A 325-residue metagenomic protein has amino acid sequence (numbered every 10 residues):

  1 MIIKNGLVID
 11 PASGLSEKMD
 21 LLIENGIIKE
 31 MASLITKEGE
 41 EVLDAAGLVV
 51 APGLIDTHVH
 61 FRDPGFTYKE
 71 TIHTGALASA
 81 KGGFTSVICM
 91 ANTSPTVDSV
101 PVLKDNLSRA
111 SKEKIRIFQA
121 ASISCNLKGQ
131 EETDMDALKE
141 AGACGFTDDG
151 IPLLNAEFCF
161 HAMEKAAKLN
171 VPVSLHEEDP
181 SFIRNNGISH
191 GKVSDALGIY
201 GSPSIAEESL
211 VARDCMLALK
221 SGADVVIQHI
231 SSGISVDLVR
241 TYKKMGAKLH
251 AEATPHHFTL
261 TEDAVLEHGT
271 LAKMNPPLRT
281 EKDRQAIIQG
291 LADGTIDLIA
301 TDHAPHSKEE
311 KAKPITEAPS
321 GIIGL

Functional and structural regions predicted by a protein language model:
M1-P52: Histidine-rich, glycine-flanked metal-binding segment
G6, L21, G26, G47 (+9 more regions): Divalent metal-coordination and catalytic microenvironments
A46-A110: Metal-associated gating/positioning segment near the N- to mid-region
D56-V59, F84-C89, R116-F118, H190-I199: Gly-rich Lys/Arg/Thr-decorated short loops/hinges at beta-loop-alpha junctions or inter-strand turns that position
H60-K69, I88-V100, A121-E132, T147-F158 (+2 more regions): Divalent metal-binding segments
S108-I123: A glycine-rich helix N-cap at a beta->alpha junction
E132-I299: Histidine/acidic residue-rich metal-binding segments in metalloenzymes
E207, E317-L325: Gly/Ser/Thr-rich active-site loops/lids in small-molecule metabolic enzymes that frequently grip phosphoryl groups
